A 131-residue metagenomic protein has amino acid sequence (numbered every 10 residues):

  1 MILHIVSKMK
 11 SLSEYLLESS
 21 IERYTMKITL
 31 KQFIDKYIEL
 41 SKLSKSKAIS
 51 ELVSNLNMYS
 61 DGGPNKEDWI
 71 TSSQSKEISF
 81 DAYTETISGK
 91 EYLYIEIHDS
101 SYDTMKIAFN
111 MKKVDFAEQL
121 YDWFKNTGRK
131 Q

Functional and structural regions predicted by a protein language model:
V6-K8, L12-E14, E18-S19, L30-Q32 (+2 more regions): Proteolytic processing junctions in secreted/extracellular precursors, especially proprotein convertase/trypsin-like
L12, K27-K36, K113-Q131: Mixed-charge, Lys/Arg-enriched low-complexity segments
I38-S41, Q74, G128-R129: Intrinsically disordered, low-complexity regulatory segments enriched in acidic/serine/proline/glutamine/glycine
S50-D122, T127: Acidic, low-complexity, intrinsically disordered interaction modules
